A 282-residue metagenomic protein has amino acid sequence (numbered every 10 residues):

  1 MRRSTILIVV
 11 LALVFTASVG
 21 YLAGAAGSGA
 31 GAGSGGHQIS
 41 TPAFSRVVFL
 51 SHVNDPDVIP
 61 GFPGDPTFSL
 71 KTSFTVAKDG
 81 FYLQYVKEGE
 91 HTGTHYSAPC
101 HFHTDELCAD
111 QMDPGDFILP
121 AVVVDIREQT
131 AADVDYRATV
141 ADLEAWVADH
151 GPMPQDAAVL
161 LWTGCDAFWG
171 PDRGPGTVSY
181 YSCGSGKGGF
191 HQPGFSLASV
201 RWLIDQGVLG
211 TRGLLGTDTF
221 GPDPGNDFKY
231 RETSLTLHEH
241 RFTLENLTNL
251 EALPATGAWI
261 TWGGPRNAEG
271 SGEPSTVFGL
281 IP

Functional and structural regions predicted by a protein language model:
R2-I8, Y21-P282: Active-/binding-site microenvironments in catalytic and ligand-binding cores
V9-S18: Bacterial N-terminal signal peptides
